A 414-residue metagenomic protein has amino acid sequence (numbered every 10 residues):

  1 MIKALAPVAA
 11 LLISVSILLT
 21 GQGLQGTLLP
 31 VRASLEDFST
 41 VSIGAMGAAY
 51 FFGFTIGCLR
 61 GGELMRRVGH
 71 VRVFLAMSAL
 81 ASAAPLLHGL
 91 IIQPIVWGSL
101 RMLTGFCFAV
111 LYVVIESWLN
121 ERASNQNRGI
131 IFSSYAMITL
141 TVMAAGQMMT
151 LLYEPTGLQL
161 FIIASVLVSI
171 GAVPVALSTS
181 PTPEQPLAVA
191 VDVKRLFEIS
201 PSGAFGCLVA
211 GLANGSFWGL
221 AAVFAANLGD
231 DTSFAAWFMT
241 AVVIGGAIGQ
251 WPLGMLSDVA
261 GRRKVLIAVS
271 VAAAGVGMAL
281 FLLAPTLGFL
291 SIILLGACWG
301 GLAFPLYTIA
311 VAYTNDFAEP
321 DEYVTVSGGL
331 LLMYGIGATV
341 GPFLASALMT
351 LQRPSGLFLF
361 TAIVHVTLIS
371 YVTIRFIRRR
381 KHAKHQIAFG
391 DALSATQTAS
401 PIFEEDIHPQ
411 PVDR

Functional and structural regions predicted by a protein language model:
M1-K3, P183-V193, R375-R414: Intrinsic disorder in cytosolic terminal tails and internal cytosolic loops of multi-pass membrane transporters
I2-F51, G203-G206, N214-F224, L228 (+1 more regions): Helix-loop boundary and gating motifs at the non-cytosolic
R66-S78, V259-S270: Cytoplasmic membrane-interface "Motif A"-like loop-to-helix N-cap segments of 12-TM Major Facilitator Superfamily
A79-Q93, A272-P285: C-terminal ends and interior cores of transmembrane alpha-helices in multi-pass membrane transporters/permeases
M102-M137: Cytoplasmic helix-loop-helix junction between adjacent transmembrane helices in 12-TM secondary transporters
V110-A123, F304-A318: Intracellular juxtamembrane helix-capping segments at the cytosolic ends of symmetry-related transmembrane helices
T150-L151, S165-Q185, L368-F376: C-terminal membrane-cytosol helix-exit motif in multi-pass small-molecule transporters
R263-T308: C-terminal transmembrane helical hairpin of 12-TM major facilitator-type secondary transporters
